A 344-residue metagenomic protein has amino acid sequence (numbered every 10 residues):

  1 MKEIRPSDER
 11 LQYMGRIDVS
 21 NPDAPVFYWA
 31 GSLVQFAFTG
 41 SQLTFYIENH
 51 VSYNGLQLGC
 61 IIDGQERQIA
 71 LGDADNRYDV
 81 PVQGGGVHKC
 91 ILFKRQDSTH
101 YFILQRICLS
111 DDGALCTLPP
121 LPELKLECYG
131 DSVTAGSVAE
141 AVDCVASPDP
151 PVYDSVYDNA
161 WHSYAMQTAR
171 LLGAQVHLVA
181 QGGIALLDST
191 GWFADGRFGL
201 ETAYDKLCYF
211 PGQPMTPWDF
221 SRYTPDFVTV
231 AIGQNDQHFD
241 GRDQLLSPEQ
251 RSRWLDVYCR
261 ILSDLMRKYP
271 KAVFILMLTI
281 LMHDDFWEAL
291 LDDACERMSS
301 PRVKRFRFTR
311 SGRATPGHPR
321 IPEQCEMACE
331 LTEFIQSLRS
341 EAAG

Functional and structural regions predicted by a protein language model:
M1-Y157, R339-G344: N-terminal secretory targeting modules
M14, F210-F220, C259-D264, A289-D293: Alpha-helical scaffolding within the catalytic cores of extracellular/periplasmic polymer-degrading hydrolases
A30, D149-S247, L281-D285, H318 (+1 more regions): Conserved SGNH/GDSL esterase-like catalytic core that processes O-acyl groups on lipids and polysaccharides
L121, R222-Y223, M266-Y269: Short, conserved loop/helix-junction motifs that constitute active-site signature segments in enzyme catalytic cores
K125-C128, V176-A180, D226-A231, V273-M277 (+1 more regions): Structural recognition of the beta-strand scaffold that forms the well-ordered cores of secreted hydrolase catalytic
M166, R170, D256-C259, S263 (+3 more regions): Solvent-exposed, polar/charged alpha-helical surfaces in well-ordered, non-transmembrane soluble domains, broadly
T229-D236, Y258-A294, R302: Active-site segments of SGNH/GDSL-like serine hydrolases that catalyze O-acetyl group transfer/hydrolysis on lipids
T315-G344: Histidine-centered active-site loop/cap adjacent to the catalytic His in serine esterases/O-acetyl transfer systems
